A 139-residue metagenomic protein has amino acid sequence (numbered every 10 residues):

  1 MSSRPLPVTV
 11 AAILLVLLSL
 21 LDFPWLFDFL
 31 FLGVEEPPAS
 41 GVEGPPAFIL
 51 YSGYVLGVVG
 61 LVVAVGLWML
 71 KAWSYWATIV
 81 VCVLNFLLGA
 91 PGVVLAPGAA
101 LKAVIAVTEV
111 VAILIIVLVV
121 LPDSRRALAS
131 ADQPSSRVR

Functional and structural regions predicted by a protein language model:
M1-R139: Topology signature of small-to-medium multi-pass alpha-helical membrane proteins
